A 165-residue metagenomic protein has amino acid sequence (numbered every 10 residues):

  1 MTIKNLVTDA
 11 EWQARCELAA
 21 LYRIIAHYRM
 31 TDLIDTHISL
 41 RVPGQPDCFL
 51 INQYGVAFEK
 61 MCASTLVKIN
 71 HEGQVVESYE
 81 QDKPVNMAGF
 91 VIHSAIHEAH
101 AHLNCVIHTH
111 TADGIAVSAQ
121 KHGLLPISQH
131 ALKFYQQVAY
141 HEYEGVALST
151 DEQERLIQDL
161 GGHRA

Functional and structural regions predicted by a protein language model:
M1-A165: Glycine-rich flexible loops
